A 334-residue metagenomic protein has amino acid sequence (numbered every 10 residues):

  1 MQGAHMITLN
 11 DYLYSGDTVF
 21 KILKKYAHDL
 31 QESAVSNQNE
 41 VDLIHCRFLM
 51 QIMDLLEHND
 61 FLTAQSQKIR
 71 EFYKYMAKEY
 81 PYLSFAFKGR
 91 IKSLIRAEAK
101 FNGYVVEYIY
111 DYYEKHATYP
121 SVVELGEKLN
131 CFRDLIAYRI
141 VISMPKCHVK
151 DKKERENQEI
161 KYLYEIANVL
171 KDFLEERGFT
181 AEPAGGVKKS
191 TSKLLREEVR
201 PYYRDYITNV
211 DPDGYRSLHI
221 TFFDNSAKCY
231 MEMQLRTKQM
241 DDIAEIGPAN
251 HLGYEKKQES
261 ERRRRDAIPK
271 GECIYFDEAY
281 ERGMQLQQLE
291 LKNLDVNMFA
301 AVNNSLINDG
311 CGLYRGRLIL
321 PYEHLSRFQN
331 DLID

Functional and structural regions predicted by a protein language model:
Q2-D334: Nucleic-acid processing machinery
